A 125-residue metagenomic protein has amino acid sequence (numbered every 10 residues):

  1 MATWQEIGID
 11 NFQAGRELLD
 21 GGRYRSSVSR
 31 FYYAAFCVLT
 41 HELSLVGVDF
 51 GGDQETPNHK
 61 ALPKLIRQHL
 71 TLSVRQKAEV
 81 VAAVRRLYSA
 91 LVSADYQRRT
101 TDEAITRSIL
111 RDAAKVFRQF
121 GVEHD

Functional and structural regions predicted by a protein language model:
M1-D125: Terminal alpha-helical segments
